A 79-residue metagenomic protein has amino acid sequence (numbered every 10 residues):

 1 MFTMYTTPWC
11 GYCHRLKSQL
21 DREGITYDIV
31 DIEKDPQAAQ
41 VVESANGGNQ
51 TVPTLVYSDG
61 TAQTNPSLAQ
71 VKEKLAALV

Functional and structural regions predicted by a protein language model:
M1-I25: Local sequence-structure signature of Cys/Sec-based thiol-disulfide redox active-site neighborhoods
P8, E33-K34, P66: Short beta->alpha linker loops
E23, A45-N46: Residues at alpha-helix termini
I25-A39: Thiol-based oxidoreductase modules, predominantly thioredoxin-like and allied folds used for disulfide exchange
Q40-S44: Short, charge-rich, low-complexity interaction segments located in flexible loops at or near secondary-structure
N46-V56: Structural micro-motif
Y57-V79: Non-catalytic, surface beta->alpha helical segment in thiol-disulfide oxidoreductase systems
